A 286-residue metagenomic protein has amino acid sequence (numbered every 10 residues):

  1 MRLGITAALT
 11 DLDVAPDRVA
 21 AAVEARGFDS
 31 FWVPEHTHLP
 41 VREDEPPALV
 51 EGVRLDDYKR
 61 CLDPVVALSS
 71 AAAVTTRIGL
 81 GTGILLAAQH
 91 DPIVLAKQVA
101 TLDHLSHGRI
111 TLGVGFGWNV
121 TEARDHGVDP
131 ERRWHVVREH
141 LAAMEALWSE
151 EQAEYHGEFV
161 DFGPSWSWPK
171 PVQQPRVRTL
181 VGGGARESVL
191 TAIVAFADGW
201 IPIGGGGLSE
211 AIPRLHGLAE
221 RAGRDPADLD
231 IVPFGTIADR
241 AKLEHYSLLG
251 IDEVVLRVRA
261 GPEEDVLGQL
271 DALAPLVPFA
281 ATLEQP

Functional and structural regions predicted by a protein language model:
M1-P286: Active-site-adjacent structural elements that line small-molecule/cofactor binding pockets in enzymes
